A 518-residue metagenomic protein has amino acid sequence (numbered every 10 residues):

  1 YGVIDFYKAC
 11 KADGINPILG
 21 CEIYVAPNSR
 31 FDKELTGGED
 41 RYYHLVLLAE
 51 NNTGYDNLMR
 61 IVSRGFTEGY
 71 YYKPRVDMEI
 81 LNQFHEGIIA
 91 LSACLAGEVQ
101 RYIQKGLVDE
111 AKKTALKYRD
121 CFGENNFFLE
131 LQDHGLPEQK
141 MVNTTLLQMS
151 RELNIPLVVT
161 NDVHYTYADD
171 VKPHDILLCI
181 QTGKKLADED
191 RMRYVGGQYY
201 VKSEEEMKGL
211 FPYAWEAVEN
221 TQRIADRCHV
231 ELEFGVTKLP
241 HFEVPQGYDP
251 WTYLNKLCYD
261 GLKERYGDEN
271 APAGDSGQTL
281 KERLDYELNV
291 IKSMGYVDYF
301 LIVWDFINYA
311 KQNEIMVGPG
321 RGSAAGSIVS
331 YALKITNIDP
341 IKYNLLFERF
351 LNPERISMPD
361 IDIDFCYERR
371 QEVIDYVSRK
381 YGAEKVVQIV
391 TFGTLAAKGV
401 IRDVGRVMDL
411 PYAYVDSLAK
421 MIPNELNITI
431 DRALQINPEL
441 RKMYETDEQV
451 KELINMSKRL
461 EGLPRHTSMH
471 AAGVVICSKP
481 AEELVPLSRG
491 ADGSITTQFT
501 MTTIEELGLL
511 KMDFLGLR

Functional and structural regions predicted by a protein language model:
Y1-R518: Alpha-helical scaffold/interaction cores of sigma-54-like transcription cofactors and many family A DNA polymerases
